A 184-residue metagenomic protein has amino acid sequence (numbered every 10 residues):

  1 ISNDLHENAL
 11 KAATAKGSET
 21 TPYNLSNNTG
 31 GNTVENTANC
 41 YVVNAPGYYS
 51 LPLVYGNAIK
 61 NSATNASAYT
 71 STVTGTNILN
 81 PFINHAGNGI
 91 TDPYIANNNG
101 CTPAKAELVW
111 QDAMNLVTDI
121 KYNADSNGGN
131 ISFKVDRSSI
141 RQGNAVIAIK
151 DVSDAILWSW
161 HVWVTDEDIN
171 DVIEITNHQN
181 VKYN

Functional and structural regions predicted by a protein language model:
I1-L116, I173-N184: Solvent-exposed, low-complexity, repeat-rich "mucin-like" stalks and linkers
N44, P52-V54, K134-D136, K150 (+1 more regions): A structural detector for beta-sheet-dominated domains
L108-A113, T118-A124, I131-S132: Ligand-binding face of N-terminal immunoglobulin V-set domains in extracellular IgSF glycoproteins
S126-Q142: Extracellular/luminal low-complexity segments enriched in Ser/Thr/Pro
R141-V152: A short beta-strand micro-motif common to beta-rich folds, especially ectodomain repeats
A145, W160, Y183: Residue-level detector of short, conserved catalytic/binding motifs and their immediate flanks
S153-W160: Short, exposed coil/turn segments at beta-strand boundaries within extracellular/luminal domains
H161-D171: Short beta-strand edge segments in extracellular beta-sheet folds
